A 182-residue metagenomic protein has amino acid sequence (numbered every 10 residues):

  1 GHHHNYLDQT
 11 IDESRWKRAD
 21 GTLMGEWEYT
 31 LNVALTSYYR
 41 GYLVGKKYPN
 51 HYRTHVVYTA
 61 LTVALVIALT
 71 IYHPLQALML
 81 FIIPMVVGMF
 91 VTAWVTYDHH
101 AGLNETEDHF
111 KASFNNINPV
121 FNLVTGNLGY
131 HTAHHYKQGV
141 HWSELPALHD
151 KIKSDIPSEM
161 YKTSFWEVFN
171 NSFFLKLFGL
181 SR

Functional and structural regions predicted by a protein language model:
G1-F81, W142-R182: Non-catalytic, topology-defining segments of multipass membrane proteins
H4, A101, H135: Catalytic glutamate of the conserved HExxH
I11-D20, E107-V120: Juxtamembrane helix-capping/reentrant segments at transmembrane boundaries
T59-V63, I67, N104, H109 (+1 more regions): N-proximal short alpha-helices
V63-A64, P74, M89-V91, L123-T125: Short hydrophobic "helix-edge" motifs at membrane interfaces and signal-peptide entry regions
F81-E107, N127: Transmembrane alpha-helical segments that form the membrane-embedded catalytic/substrate-channel core of multi-pass
L103-E107, K137, A147, K153-D155: Polar-ligand-bearing catalytic/cofactor-coordination segments of membrane-embedded or membrane-tethered inner-membrane
V120-L145: Acidic, Ser/Thr-rich low-complexity segments on the non-lumenal side of membrane proteins
